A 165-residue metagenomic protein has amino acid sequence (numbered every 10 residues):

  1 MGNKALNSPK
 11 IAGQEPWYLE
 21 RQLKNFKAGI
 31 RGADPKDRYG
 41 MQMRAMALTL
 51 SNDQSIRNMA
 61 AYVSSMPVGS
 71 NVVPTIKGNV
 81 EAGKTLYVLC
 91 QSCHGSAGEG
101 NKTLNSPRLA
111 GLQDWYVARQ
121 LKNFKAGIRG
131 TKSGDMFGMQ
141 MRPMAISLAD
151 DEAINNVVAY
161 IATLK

Functional and structural regions predicted by a protein language model:
M1, M59, V63, G83 (+3 more regions): The canonical Cys-X-X-Cys-His
M1-I30, K36, Q42-T49, K84 (+3 more regions): Gly/Gly-Pro-rich "capping" loops immediately C-terminal to redox-active cysteine motifs in periplasmic/lumenal
K4-N7, S64-Y87, N105, K165: Electrostatic cytochrome c docking/interface patches
E15-R21, A28-I30, Y62, G78-N79 (+5 more regions): His/Met- and acidic-residue-enriched segments that coordinate or traffic transition-metal cofactors and support
G29, S65-G69, S96, G127-I128 (+1 more regions): Generic structural signal for alpha-helix termini and adjacent loop/cap motifs
P35-K36, G134: Hydrophobic alpha-helical transmembrane segments that constitute the membrane-spanning cores of multi-pass membrane
M46-N71, P143-K165: C-terminal capping alpha-helices of c-type cytochrome domains
